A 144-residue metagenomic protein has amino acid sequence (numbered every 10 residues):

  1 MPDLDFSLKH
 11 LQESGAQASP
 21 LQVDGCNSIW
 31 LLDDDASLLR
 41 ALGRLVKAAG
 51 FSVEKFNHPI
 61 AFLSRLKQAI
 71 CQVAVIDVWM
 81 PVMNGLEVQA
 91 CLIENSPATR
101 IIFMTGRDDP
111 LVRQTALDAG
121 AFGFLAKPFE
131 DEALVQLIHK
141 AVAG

Functional and structural regions predicted by a protein language model:
M1-W30, A36-G43, E132-G144: Non-catalytic signal-transmission and effector/linker regions of two-component phosphorelay proteins
F56-I60: Conserved Asp/Asn-Gly motif in the active-site loop of CheY-like receiver
A69-V75: Active-site beta3 strand of CheY-like receiver
M80: Receiver (REC) domain active-site loop signature in two-component systems and cognate sites in sensor histidine kinases
K127: A Lys-centered signature of the CheY-like receiver
